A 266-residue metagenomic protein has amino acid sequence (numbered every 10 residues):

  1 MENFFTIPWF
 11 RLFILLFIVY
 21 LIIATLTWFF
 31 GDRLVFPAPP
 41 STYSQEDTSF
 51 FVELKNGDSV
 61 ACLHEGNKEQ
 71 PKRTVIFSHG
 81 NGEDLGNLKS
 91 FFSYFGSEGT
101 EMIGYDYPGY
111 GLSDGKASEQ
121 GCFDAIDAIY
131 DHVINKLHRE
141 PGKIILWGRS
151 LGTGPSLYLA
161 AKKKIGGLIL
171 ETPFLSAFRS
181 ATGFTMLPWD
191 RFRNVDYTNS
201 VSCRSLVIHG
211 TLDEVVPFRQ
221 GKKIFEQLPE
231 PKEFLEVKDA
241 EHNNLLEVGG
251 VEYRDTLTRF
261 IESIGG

Functional and structural regions predicted by a protein language model:
P8, L12-L54, A61-L63: An N-terminal hydrophobic leader/cap segment in hydrolases
G57-K136, G142, G154: Membrane-embedded segments
F91, N194, C203, P217-E226: Short alpha-helix in the alpha/beta-hydrolase fold that links the catalytic acid
G148-G152, S156: Gly/Ala-rich beta-loop-alpha elbow adjacent to hydrolase catalytic centers
S200-S202, V207-H209, D213: Short beta-strand/loop motif that positions the catalytic acidic residue of the alpha/beta-hydrolase fold
L212-V216, N243-N244: Acidic catalytic loop of the alpha/beta-hydrolase fold
A240-V251: Catalytic histidine-centered segment of alpha/beta-hydrolase-like enzymes
G249-G266: Catalytic active-site module of serine/aspartate enzymes centered on a nucleophile-bearing elbow/loop
